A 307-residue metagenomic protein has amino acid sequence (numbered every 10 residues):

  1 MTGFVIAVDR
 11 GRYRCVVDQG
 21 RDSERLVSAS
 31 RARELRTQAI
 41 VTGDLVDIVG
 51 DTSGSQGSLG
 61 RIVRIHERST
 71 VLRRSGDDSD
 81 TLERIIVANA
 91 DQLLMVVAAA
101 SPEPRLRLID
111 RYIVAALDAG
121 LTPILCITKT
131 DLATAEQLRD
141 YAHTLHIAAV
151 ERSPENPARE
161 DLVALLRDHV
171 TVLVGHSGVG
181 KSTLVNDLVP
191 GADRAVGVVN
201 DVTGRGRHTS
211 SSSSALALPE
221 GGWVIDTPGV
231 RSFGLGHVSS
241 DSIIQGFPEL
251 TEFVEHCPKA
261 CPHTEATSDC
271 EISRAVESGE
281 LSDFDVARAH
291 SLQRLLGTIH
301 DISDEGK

Functional and structural regions predicted by a protein language model:
M1-D9: Structural detector for short beta-strands of small beta-barrel domains
G11, R25, T37-L59, R64-I86 (+6 more regions): Helix-rich effector regions associated with P-loop NTPase G domains
D22-A32: A short macromolecule-binding patch
E83-S101, L108: Glycine- and charge-enriched low-complexity intrinsically disordered segments
A90-V97, L117-T130, H146-R152: Conserved beta-strand/loop subsegment of P-loop NTPase cores
R107-L117: Histidine-anchored nucleotide/phosphate-binding helix
K129-V179: Canonical P-loop GTPase G-domain recognition
K181-G197: A conserved segment at the C-terminal end of the G1
